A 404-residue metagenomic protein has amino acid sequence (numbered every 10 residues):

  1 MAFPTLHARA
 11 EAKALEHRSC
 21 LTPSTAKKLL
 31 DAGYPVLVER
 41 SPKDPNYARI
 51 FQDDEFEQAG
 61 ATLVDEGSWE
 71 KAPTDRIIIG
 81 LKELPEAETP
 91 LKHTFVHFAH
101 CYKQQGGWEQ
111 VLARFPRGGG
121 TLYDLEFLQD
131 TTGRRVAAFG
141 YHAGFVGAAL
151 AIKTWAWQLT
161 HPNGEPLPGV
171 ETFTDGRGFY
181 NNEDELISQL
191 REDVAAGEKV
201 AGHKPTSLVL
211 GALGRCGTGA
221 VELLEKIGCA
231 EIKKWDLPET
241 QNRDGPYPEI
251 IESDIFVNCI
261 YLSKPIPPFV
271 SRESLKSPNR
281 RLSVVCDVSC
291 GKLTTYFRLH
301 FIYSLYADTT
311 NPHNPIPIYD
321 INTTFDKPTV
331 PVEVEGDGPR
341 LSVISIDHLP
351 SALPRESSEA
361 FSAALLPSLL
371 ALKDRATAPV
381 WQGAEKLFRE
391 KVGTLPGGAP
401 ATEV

Functional and structural regions predicted by a protein language model:
A2-R114: An N-terminal-biased, well-structured beta-alpha scaffold segment characteristic of Rossmann-like dinucleotide-binding
F3, K92, H203-T206, L282: Phosphate-coordination loops involved in phosphoryl transfer and adenosine-cofactor binding
A10, A14-A48, T160-I260: Glycine-rich phosphate/diphosphate-binding loop of Rossmann-like nucleotide-binding domains
L15-C20, A87-P90, Q104-G106, L262-R272 (+1 more regions): Glycine/threonine-rich flexible loop motifs
E70-L84, E231-V270, V284, G291: Rossmann-like NAD(P)-binding element
A87-K92, E273-R281, E335-D337: Short, conserved loop/helix-junction motifs that constitute active-site signature segments in enzyme catalytic cores
T121-I187, V284, S289-V404: Adenosine-phosphate binding glycine-rich loop
